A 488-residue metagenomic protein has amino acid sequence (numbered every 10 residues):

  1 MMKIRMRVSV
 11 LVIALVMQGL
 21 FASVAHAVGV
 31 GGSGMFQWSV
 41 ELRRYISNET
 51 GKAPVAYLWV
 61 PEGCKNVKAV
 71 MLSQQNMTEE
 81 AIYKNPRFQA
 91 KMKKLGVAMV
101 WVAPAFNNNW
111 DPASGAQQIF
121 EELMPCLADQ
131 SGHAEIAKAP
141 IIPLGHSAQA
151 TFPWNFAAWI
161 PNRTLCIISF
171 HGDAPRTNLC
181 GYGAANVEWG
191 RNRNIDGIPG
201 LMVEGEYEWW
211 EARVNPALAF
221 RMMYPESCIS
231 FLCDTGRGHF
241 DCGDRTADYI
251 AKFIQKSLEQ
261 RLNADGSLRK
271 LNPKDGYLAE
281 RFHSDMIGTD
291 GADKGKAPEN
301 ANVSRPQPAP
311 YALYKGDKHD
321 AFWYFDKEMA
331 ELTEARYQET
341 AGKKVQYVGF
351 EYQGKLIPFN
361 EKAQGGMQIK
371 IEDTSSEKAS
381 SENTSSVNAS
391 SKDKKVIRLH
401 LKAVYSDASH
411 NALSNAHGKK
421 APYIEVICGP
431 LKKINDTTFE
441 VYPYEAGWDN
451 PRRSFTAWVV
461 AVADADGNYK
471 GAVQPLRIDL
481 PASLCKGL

Functional and structural regions predicted by a protein language model:
V10-L20: Bacterial N-terminal signal peptides
V24-V70, I141-F156, I160, I168 (+1 more regions): A domain-start/cap signature at the N-terminus of enzymes
E62-V67, D111-T151, A158-R163: Gly/Ser-rich "nucleophile elbow"/oxyanion-hole loop immediately N-terminal to the catalytic nucleophile in hydrolases
L72-N76, E204: The conserved beta1-alpha1 loop
Q75-E122: Active-site machinery of serine-nucleophile hydrolases
C166-A247: The feature captures the conserved acid-bearing segment of alpha/beta-hydrolase catalytic domains
T235-S376, S386-N388: Alpha/beta-hydrolase-fold serine-hydrolase catalytic core, especially in secreted/extracellular enzymes
N411-P430: Change to "...patches in solvent-exposed regions of secreted, membrane-anchored, or virion-exposed structural
